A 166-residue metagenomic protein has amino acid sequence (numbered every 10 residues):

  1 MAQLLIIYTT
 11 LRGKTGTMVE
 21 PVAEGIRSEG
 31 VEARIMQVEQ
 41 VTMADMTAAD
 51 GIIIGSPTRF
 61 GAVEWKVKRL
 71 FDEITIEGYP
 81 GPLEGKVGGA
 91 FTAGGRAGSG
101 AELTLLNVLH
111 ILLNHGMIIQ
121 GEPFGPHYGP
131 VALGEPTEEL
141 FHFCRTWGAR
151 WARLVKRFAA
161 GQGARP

Functional and structural regions predicted by a protein language model:
A2-R27: N-terminal beta1-alpha1 ligand-phosphate binding loop
L4, A33, I119: Hydrophobic anchor at the start of a short beta-strand that flanks the dinucleotide cofactor-binding loop
I7-T9, M36, F91: Short hydrophobic segments within beta-strands
T17-M18, R34, D45: Amphipathic alpha-helical hairpins
R27-V31, T75-I76, H110-I118, A149-A160: Generic secondary-structure signature for well-ordered alpha-helical cores
V31-V41: A short beta-strand-loop structural module common to alpha/beta enzyme folds
E39-P123: Helix-loop-strand module that forms the ligand-binding subsite of alpha/beta enzymes
T42, I118-P166: Glycine-rich phosphate/pyrophosphate-binding loop and the adjoining helix
